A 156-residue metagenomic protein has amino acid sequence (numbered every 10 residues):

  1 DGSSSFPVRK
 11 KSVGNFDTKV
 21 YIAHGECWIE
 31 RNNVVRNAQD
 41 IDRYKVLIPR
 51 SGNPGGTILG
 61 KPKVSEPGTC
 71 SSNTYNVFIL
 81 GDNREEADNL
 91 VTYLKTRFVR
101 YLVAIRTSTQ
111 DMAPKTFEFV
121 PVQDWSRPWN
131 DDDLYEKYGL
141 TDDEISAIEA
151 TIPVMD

Functional and structural regions predicted by a protein language model:
D1-P128, D133-G139, E144-D156: Polybasic, glycine- and aromatic-enriched phosphate-binding surface used to engage nucleic acids
